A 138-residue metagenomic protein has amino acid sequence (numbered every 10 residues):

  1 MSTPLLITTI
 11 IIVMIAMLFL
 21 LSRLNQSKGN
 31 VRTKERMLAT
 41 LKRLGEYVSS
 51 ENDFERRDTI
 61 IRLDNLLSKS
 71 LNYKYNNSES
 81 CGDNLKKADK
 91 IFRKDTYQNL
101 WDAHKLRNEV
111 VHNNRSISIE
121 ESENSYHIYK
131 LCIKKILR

Functional and structural regions predicted by a protein language model:
S2-I91, D95-Q98, I128, K135-R138: Amphipathic alpha-helical interface elements
D58, D102, E121-N124: Alpha-helical initiation/capping and key positions within long helical/coiled-coil segments
S70-L71, R107, V111-N114, I133-L137: A structural signal for well-ordered alpha-helices, especially hydrophobic packing surfaces of coiled-coils
L85, E109-V110, E123: Amphipathic, oligomerization/interface secondary-structure segments
R93-I119: Histidine-centered, metal-coordinating catalytic motifs and their short helical/loop contexts
S118-C132: Short, hydrophobic-biased amphipathic alpha-helical segments
